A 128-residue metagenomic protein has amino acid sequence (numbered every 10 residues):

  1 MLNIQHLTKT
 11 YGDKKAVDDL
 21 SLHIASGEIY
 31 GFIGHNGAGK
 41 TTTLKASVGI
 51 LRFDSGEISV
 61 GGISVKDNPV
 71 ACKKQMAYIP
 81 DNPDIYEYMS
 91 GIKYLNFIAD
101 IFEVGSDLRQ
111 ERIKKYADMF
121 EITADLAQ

Functional and structural regions predicted by a protein language model:
K14-K15, V70, A124: Short coil-to-beta microelement around the adenine-binding A-loop and adjacent beta1/P-loop entry of ABC ATPase
H35-G39: Walker A (P-loop) phosphate-binding loop of ABC-type ATPase nucleotide-binding domains
V48: Helix-to-loop junction immediately C-terminal to a conserved catalytic motif
G56-D67, A71-C72: Conserved ABC transporter NBD signature motif
N96, D100, L108-D125: Conserved ABC ATPase "signature" region
